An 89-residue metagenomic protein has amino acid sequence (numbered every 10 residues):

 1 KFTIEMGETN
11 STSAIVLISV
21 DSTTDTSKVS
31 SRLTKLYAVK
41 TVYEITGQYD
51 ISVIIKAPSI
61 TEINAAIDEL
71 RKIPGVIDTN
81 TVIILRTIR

Functional and structural regions predicted by a protein language model:
K1-R89: A compositional/biophysical signature of low hydrophobicity enriched in polar/charged and small residues
